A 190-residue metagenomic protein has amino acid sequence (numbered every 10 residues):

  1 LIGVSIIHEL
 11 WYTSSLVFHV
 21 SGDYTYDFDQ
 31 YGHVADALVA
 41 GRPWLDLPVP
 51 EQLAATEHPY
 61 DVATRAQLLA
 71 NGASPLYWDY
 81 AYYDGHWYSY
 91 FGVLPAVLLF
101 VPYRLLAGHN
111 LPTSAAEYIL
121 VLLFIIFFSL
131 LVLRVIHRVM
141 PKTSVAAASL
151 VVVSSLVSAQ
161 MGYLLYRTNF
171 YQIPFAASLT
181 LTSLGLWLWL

Functional and structural regions predicted by a protein language model:
L1-D29, D36-A37, A55-E57, V153-M161: Transmembrane signal-anchor helices characteristic of membrane glycosylation enzymes that use polyprenol
I6-E9, V101, L105, F127 (+2 more regions): Hydrophobic membrane-targeting alpha-helices
Y24, F28, A40-F91, V132 (+2 more regions): Interfacial juxtamembrane loops and adjacent helix segments that form the catalytic/substrate-binding surfaces
L111-P141, L184: Transmembrane-helix motifs of polytopic, lipid-linked glycan transferases
F128-Q160, T180: Transmembrane-helix signature of polytopic, membrane-embedded enzymes that assemble or transfer cell-envelope glycans
R167-F175: Short acidic/glycine- and proline-prone juxtamembrane loop motifs at membrane-interface regions of multi-pass membrane
A176-L190: Specific aromatic-rich, kink-prone transmembrane helix
